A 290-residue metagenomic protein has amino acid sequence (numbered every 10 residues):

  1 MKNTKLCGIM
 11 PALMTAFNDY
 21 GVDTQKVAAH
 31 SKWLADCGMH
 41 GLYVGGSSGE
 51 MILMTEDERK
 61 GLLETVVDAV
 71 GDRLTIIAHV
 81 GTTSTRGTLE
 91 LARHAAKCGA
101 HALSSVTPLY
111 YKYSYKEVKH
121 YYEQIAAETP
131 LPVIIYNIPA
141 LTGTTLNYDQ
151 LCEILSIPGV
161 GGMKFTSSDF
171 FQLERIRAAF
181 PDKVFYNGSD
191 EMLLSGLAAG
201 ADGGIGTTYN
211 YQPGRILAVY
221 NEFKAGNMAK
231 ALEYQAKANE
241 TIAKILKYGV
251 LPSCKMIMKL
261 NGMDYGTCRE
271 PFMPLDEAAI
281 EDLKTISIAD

Functional and structural regions predicted by a protein language model:
K2-P11, T15-T145, E153: Active-site beta->alpha loop and helix N-cap motifs at the rims of alpha/beta catalytic domains
G8-A16, C37-M39, A198-A201, I205-D290: C-terminal alpha-helical cap/extension of soluble enzyme domains
Q25, R86, K116, S167 (+2 more regions): Residue-level recognition of alpha-helix initiation/capping sites
V27, R59, L63, T88 (+5 more regions): A general structural signal for well-ordered alpha-helical segments in protein cores
A28-S31, Y148, E277-K284: Short, amphipathic alpha-helical "lid/cap" segments that border enzyme active or binding sites
M54-D57, E90, Y115-V118, L146-Y148 (+4 more regions): Short secondary-structure transition/capping segments
Q124-E128, L141-L246: Catalytic alpha/beta core domains of metabolic enzymes, predominantly
N137, G159, R269-E270: Glycine-rich phosphate-binding "P-loop"
